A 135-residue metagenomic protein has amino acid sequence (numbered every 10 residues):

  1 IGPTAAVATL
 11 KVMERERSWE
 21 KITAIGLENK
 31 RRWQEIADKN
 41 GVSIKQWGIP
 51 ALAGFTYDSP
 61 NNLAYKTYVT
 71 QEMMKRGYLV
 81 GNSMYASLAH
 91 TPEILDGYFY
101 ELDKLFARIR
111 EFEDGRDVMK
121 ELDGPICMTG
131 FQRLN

Functional and structural regions predicted by a protein language model:
I1-V12, K45: PLP-dependent aminotransferase class I/II
A6, I22, G97-F99: A structural signal for short hydrophobic/aromatic patches embedded in well-ordered alpha helices
T9-R31: Structural signature of PLP-dependent enzymes
E14-E16, K75-N135: PLP-dependent enzyme catalytic core of the Aspartate aminotransferase-like
K21, K45-W47, G81-N82: A local structural micro-motif
G26-K30, A37-T70, A86, K120-N135: Conserved PLP-binding catalytic core of the aspartate aminotransferase-like
E28, R32-K39, E72, R76 (+2 more regions): Alpha-helical structural signal in soluble globular domains
